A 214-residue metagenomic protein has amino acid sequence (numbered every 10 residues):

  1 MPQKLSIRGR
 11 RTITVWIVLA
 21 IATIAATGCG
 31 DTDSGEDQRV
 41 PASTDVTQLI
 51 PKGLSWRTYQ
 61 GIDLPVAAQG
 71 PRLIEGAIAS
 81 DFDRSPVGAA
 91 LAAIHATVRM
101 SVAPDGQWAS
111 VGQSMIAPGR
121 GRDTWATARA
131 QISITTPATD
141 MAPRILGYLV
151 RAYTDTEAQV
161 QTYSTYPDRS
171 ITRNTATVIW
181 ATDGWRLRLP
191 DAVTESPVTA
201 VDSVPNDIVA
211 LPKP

Functional and structural regions predicted by a protein language model:
M1-L19: N-terminal export and membrane-targeting signals
W16-R84: Juxtamembrane and targeting peptides
C29-D31, L91-R99, Q159-T165, T172-W180: Primarily hydrophobic membrane-targeting regions of prokaryotic envelope proteins
K52, Y148-L149, A176: Residue-level detector of beta-strand structural context in well-folded domains
W56-T58, R173-V204: Short beta-strand edge/turn micro-motifs at domain boundaries
Q60-Q131: Core segments of small alpha/beta cavity-forming domains
A117, G121-D168: Surface-exposed, charged secondary-structure patches
V201-P214: Glycine-rich, aromatic-bearing surface loops/beta-hairpins
